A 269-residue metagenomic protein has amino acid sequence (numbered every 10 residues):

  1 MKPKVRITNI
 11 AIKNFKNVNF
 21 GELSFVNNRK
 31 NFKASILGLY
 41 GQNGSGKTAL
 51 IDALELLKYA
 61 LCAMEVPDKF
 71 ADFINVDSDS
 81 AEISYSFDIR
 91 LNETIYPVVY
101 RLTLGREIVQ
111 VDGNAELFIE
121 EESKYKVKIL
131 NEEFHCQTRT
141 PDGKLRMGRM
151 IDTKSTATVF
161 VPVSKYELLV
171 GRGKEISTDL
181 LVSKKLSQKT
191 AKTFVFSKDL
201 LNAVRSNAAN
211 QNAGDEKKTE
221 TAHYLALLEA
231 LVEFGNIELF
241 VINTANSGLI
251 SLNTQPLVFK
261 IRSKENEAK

Functional and structural regions predicted by a protein language model:
M1-L56: Pre-Walker A-like glycine/lysine-rich segment at the N-terminus of P-loop NTPase domains
V5, V18, A34, S78-E82 (+2 more regions): A general secondary-structure signal for short beta-strands and their flanking turns/coil in non-transmembrane regions
I10, L23, I83-Y85, Y100-L102 (+1 more regions): Hydrophobic beta-strand residues in large extracellular and virion-surface proteins
I12-N14, Y85-E93, C136, S263-E265: Short acidic, glycine-rich loop/turn motifs
K16, R29-N31, L91-E93, I108 (+2 more regions): Residues that cap or initiate secondary-structure elements
I51-D112: Conserved P-loop NTP-binding catalytic core
G105-N266: Electropositive, glycine-dotted interaction segments that contact anionic polymers or phosphate-rich ligands
